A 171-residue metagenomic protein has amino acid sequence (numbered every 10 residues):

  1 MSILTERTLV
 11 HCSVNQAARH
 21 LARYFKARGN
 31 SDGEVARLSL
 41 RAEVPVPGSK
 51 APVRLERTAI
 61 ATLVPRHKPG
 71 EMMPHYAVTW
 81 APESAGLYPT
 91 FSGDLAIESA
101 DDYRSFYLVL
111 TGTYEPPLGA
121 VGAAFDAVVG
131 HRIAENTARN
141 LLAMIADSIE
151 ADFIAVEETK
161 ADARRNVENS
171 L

Functional and structural regions predicted by a protein language model:
M1-V53, L171: Hydrophobic ligand-binding cavity/cleft-lining segments
S2-R7, M73-H75, T90-S92, S105-V109: Intrinsic-disorder/low-complexity, polar/charged segments enriched in Ser/Thr/Lys/Arg/Asp/Glu/Gln
H11-N15, P65-M73, A96-Y107: A short, structured loop/turn motif at beta-sheet edges
H20, L40-A42, T90-A96, H131 (+1 more regions): Catalytic cores of nucleotide-enabled group-transfer and carboxylate-activating enzymes in metabolic and assembly-line
L40-S49, A77-A85, L110: Short beta-strand segments that buttress and anchor functional surface loops
R57-K68, V78-W80, F91-S99, G112: Hydrophobic/aromatic beta-strand elements that line small-molecule binding cavities or substrate pockets in beta-rich
E83-N136: Beta-strand/loop substructures that line and gate deep hydrophobic ligand-binding cavities in soluble
P116-L171: A conserved amphipathic terminal alpha-helix motif
